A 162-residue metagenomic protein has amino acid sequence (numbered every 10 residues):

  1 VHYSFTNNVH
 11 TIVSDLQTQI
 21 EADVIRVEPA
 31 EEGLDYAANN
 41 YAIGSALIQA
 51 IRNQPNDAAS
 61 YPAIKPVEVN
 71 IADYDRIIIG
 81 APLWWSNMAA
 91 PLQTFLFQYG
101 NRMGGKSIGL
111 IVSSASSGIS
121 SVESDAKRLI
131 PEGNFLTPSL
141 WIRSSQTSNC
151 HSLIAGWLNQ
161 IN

Functional and structural regions predicted by a protein language model:
V1-I79, M88, H151-N162: N-terminal beta1-alpha1-beta2 submodule of the flavodoxin-like/Rossmannoid cofactor-binding fold
N7, S86, A90, S116-S120 (+1 more regions): Soluble non-cytosolic domains of exported or imported proteins
T18, I71, F97-G105, L129-E132: Short, conserved loop/helix-junction motifs that constitute active-site signature segments in enzyme catalytic cores
Y61-P66, Q93-T94, S124-D125: Alpha-helical scaffolding within the catalytic cores of extracellular/periplasmic polymer-degrading hydrolases
I79-G80, L110: Redox-cofactor binding/interface segments in oxidoreductases and associated redox assembly factors
P82-W84: A short SAM/SAH-binding and catalytic strip from SAM-dependent methyltransferases
P91-F97, L153-I154: Charged helix-capping and loop-helix junction motifs
G104, G109-S145: Short, glycine-/small-residue-rich phosphate/pyrophosphate-handling segment
